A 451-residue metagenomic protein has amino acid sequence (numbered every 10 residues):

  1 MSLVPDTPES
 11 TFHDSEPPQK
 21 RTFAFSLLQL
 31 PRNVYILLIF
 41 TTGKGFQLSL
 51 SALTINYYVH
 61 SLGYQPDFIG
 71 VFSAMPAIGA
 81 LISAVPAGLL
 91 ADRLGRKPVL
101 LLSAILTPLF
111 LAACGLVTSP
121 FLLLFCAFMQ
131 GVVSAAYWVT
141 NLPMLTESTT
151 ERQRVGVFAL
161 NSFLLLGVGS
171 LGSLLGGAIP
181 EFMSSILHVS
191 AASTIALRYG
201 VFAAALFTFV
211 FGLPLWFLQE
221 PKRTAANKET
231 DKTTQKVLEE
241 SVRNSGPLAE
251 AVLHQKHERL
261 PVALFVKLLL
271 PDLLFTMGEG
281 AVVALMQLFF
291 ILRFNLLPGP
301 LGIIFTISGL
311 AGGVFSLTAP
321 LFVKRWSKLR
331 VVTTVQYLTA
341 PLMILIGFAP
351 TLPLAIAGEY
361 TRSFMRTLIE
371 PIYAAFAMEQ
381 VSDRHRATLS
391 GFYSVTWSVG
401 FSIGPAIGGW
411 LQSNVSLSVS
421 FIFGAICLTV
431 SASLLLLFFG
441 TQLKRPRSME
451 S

Functional and structural regions predicted by a protein language model:
H13-P31, Q219-P271, S451: Juxtamembrane intracellular "pre-TM" segments in multi-pass secondary transporters
R21-G79, L264-F305: Helix-loop boundary and gating motifs at the non-cytosolic
T42, F110, F121-A136, L273 (+1 more regions): Hydrophobic core of transmembrane alpha-helices in multi-pass small-molecule transporters, especially MFS/SLC-type
G63, G95, L116-F121, N295 (+1 more regions): Helix-breaking motifs and short loop linkers at transmembrane-helix boundaries and internal kinks in secondary membrane
V71-G88, T306-T318: Central cavity-lining transmembrane alpha-helices of secondary-active solute carriers, predominantly the Major
I82-G95, P180, F315-K328, Q412-S413: Helix-to-loop junctions at the C-terminal end of transmembrane segments in multipass secondary transporters
I82-S119, V323: Conserved MFS/SLC helix-loop-helix module at the cytosolic interface between two early adjacent transmembrane helices
P98-A113, R330-L345, A425: Structural signature of the two symmetry-related core transmembrane helices
